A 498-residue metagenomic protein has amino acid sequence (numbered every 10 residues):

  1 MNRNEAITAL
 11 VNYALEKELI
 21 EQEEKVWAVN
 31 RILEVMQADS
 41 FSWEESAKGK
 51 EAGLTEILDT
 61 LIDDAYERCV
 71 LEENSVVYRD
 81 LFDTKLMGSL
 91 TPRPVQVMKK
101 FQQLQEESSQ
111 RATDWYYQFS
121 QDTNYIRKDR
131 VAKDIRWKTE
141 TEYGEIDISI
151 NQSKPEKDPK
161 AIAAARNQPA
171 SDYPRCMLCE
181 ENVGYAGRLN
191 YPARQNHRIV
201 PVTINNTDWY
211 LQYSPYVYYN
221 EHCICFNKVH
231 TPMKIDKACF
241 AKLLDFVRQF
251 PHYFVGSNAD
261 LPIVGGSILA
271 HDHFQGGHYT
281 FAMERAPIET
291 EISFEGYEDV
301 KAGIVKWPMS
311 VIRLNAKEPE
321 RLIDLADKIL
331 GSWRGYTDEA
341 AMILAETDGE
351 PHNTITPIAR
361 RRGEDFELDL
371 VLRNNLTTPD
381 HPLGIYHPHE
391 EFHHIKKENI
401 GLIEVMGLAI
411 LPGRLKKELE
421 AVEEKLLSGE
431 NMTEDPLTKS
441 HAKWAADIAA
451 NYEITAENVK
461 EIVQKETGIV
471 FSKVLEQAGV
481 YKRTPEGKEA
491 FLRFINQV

Functional and structural regions predicted by a protein language model:
M1-C225, V229-P232, K306-P308, L322-A326 (+2 more regions): Active-site microenvironments that recognize anionic phosphate/pyrophosphate groups
N196-R198, H230-V255: Helical scaffold of the NTase/Pol beta-like nucleotidyltransferase catalytic core
A238, V247-A270, G276-L330, R334-T337: Catalytic or ion-translocation cores adjacent to nucleophile or general acid/base/metal-coordination motifs in diverse
